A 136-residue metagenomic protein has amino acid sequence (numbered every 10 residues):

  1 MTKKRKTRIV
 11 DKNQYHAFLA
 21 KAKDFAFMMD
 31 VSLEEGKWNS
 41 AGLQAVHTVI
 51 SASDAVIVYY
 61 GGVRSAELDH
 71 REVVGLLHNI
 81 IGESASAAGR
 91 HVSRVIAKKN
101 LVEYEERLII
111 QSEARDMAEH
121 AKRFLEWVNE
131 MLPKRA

Functional and structural regions predicted by a protein language model:
M1-A136: Terminal alpha-helical segments
